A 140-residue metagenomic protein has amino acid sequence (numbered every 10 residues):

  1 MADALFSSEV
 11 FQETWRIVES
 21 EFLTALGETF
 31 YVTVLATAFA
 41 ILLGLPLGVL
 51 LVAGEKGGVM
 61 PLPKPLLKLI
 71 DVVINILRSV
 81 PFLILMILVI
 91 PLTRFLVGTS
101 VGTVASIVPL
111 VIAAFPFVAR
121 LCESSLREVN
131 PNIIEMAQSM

Functional and structural regions predicted by a protein language model:
A2-A36, P61-D71: Periplasmic/extracellular loop-to-transmembrane helix junction in inner-membrane transport proteins
T24, E28, L67-R78, S124-S139: Short amphipathic alpha-helical coupling elements at transmembrane boundaries
T24, E28-V32, R78, F82-F117: Loop-to-helix entry region at the N-terminal start of transmembrane alpha-helices in multi-pass membrane transporters
L35, F39-D71, F95: Transmembrane-helix boundary motif in ABC transporter permease subunits
G48, P81-L85, R120-R127: Alpha-helical transmembrane segments and their lipid-water interface positions in multi-pass membrane proteins
L50-P61, G98-G102, N130-I134, S139: Juxtamembrane helix-loop transition segments at the membrane interface in multi-pass membrane proteins
V52, I90-R94, E123: Membrane-water interface at transmembrane helix exits
G102-M140: Membrane-cytosol interface at the C-terminal ends of specific transmembrane alpha-helices in multi-pass membrane
